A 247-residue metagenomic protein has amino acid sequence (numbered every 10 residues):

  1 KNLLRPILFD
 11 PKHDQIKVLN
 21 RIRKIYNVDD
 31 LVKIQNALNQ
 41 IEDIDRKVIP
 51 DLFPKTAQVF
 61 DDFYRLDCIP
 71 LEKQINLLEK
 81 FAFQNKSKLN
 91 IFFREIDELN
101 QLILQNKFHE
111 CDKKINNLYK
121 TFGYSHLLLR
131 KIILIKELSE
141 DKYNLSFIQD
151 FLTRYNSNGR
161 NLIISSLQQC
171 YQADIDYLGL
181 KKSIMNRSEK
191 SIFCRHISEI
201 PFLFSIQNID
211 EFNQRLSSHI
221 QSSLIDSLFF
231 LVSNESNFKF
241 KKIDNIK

Functional and structural regions predicted by a protein language model:
K1-F63: N-terminal accessory interaction module
I7-P11, I75-E95, L118: TPR-adjacent "capping" and linker segments in tetratricopeptide-repeat scaffold/adaptor proteins
D14, V18, K33, I91-E98 (+7 more regions): Structural recognition of alpha-solenoid helical scaffolds
N20-R21, F53-A57, K88-Q101, H126-I135 (+4 more regions): "A position-specific structural signal for the A-helix of alpha-solenoid helical repeats
A37-I41, P70-A82, F108-L118, D141-N156 (+2 more regions): Alpha-helical repeat scaffolds
V59-I75: Short, charge-rich, low-complexity alpha-helical interaction segments
D97-K107, T121, L134-D141, A173: Alpha-helix C-terminal capping/termination sites
G123, N156-S157: Short coil turns that delineate tetratricopeptide repeat
